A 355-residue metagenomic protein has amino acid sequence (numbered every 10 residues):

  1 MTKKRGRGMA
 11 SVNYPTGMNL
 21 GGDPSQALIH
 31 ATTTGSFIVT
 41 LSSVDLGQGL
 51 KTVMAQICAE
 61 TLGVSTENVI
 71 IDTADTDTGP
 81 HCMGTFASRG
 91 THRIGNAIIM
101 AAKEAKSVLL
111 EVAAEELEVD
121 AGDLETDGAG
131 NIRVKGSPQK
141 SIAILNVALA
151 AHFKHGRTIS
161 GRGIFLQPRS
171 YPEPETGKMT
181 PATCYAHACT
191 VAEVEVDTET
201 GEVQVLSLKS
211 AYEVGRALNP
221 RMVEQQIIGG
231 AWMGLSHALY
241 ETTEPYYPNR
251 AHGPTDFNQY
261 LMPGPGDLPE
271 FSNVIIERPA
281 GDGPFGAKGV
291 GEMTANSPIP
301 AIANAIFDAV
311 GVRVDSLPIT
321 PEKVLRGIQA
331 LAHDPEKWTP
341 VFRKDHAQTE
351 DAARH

Functional and structural regions predicted by a protein language model:
M1-Y14, Q56-L331: C-terminal catalytic domains of large/alpha subunits in multi-subunit enzymes
G8-T33, L41, Q48, C184: Conserved beta-alpha junction segments in alpha/beta enzyme cores
S36-L41, V205-S207: Short, aliphatic-rich beta-strand segments
K51-T52: Conserved strand-to-helix beginnings and helix N-cap segments that scaffold or border functional pockets
D334, A347-Q348: Short linear segments in intrinsically disordered or otherwise low-structure-confidence regions
D351-R354: Short, intrinsically disordered C-terminal tails of secreted or membrane-associated proteins
